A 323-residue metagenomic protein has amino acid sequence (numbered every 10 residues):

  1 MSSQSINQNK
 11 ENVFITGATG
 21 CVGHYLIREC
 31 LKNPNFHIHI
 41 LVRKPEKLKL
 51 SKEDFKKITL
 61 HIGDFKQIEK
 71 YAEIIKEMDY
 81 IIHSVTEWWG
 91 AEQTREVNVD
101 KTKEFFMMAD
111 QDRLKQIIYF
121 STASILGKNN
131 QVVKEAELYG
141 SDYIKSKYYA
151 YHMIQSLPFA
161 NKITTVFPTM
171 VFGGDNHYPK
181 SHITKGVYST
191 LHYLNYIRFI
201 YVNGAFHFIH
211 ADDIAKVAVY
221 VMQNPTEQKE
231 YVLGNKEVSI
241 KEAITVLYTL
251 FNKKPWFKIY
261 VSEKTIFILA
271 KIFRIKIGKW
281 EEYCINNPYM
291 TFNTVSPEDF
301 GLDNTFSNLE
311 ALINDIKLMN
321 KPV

Functional and structural regions predicted by a protein language model:
S2-S3, N293-V323: Amphipathic terminal alpha-helices
N9-F36: N-terminal Rossmann NAD(P)H-binding glycine-rich loop of SDR-like oxidoreductase domains
K56-E104, L126-Q131: NAD(P)H-binding glycine-rich loop region in Rossmannoid oxidoreductase-like domains and their noncatalytic homologs
D100-S146, T164: Conserved Rossmann-fold NAD(P)-dependent oxidoreductase catalytic core, especially the SDR/UDP-sugar
M153-H177: Conserved beta-loop-beta element that borders a ligand/cofactor-binding pocket
G173-G186, V221-Y231: Glycine/proline-rich active-site loop of Rossmann-fold NAD(P)-dependent oxidoreductases
Y188-I209: A conserved pocket-lining segment of Rossmann-fold NAD(P)-dependent short-chain dehydrogenase/reductase
I244-F292: Terminal hydrophobic/aromatic helix or amphipathic segment near a protein terminus
